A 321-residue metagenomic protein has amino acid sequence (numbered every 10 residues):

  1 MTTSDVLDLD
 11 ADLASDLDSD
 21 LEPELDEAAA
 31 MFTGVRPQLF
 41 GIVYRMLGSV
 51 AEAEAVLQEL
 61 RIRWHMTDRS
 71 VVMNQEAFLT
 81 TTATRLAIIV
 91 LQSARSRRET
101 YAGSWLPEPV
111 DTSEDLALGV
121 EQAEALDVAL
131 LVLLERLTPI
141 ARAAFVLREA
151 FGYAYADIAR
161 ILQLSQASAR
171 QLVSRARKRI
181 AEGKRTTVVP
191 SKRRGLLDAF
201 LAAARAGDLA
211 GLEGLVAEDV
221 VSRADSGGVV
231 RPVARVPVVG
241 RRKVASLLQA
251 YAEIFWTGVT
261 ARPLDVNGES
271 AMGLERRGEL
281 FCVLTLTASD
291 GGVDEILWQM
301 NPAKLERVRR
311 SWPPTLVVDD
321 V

Functional and structural regions predicted by a protein language model:
M1-A55, E59-A202, D208-G211, L215: Active-site-adjacent scaffolding segments
M31, W105, A203, L247-Y251 (+1 more regions): Residues that form generic nucleotide/phosphate-binding pockets
A77, S165, P190, D219 (+2 more regions): Juxtamembrane/interface motifs at transmembrane-helix termini
V90, R223, V308: Residues that scaffold the ATP/ADP-binding catalytic core of kinase and kinase-like folds
S104, A224-S226, D265: A general secondary-structure junction signal
E218-A261: A solvent-exposed, acidic/Ser-Thr-rich amphipathic alpha-helical stretch
R262-V321: Amphipathic alpha-helical interface segments
